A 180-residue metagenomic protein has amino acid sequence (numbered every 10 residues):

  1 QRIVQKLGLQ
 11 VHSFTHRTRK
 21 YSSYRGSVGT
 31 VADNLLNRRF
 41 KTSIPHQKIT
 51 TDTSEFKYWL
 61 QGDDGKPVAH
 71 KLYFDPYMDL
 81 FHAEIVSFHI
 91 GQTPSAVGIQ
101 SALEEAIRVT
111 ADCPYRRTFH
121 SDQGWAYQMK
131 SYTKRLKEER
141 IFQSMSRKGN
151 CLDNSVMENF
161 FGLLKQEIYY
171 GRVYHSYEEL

Functional and structural regions predicted by a protein language model:
Q1-I44, N150: Basic, flexible linker segments flanking DNA-binding modules in nucleic acid-interacting mobile-element proteins
V4, L36, D52, A83 (+7 more regions): Mobile genetic element proteins and their domesticated derivatives, centered on retroelements and DNA transposons
Y21-S23, S27, S121-Q123, M129-K130 (+2 more regions): RNase H-like two-metal-ion nuclease catalytic core shared by retroviral integrases and related mobile-element nucleases
R38-V86, Q92: An active-site-proximal beta-strand-loop segment
H70-K71, F88-D112, Q128: Active-site beta-loop-alpha junctions of metal-dependent nucleic acid enzymes, especially the RNase H-like/DDE
H82-F88, Q143-S146, Y170-G171: Short small-residue beta-strand/loop micro-motif enriched in glycine and branched aliphatics
P114-T118: Catalytic core of bacterial c-di-GMP phosphodiesterases, primarily the EAL and HD-GYP domains, capturing alpha-helical
Q128-E138: Active-site/catalytic core of tyrosine-dependent DNA strand-transfer enzymes
